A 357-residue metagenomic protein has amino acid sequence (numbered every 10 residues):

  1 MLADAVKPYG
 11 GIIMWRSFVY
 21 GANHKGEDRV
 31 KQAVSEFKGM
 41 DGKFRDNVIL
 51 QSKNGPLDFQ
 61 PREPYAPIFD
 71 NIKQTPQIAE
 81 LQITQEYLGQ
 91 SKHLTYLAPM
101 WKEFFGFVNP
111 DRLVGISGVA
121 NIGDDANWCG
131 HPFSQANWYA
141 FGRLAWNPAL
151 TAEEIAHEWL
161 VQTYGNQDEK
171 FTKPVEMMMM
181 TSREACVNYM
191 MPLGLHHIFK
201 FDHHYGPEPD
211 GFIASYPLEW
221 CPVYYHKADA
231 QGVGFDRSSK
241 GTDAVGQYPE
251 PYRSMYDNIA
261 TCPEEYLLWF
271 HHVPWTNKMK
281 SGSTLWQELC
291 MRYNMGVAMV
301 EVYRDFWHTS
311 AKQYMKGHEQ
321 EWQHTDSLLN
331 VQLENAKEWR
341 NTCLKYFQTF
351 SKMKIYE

Functional and structural regions predicted by a protein language model:
M1-H157, T163-Q167, E176: Catalytic-core regions of glycoside hydrolase
R112-E357: C-terminal non-catalytic alpha-helical accessory regions
